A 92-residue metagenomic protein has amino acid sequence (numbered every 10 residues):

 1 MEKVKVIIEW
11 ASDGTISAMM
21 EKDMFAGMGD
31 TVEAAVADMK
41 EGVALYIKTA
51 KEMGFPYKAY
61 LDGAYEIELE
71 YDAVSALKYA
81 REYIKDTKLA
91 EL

Functional and structural regions predicted by a protein language model:
M1-V4, A37-L92: Short, charged, surface-exposed hinge/linker loops at domain edges that act as mobile lids or interdomain connectors
V4-M24: Short aromatic-glycine-(Arg/Gly/Cys) micro-motifs in beta-strand/loop hairpins
M19, V32-A34, A59: Basic, gly/Ser/Thr/Pro-rich low-complexity segments located predominantly at protein N termini
D23-E33: A short, exposed loop/beta-hairpin motif centered on an aromatic-Gly-Thr core
